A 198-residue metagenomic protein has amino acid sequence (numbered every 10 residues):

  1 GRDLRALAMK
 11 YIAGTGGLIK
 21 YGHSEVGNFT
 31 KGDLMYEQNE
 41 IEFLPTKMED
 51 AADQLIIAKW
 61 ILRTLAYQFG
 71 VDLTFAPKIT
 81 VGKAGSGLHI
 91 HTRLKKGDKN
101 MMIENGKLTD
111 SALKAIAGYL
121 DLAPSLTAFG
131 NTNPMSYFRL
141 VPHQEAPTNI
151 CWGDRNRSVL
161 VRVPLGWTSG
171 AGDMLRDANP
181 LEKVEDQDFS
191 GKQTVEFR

Functional and structural regions predicted by a protein language model:
G1-R198: Glycine-rich, acidic/polar active-site loops that bind/position phosphate-bearing ligands
